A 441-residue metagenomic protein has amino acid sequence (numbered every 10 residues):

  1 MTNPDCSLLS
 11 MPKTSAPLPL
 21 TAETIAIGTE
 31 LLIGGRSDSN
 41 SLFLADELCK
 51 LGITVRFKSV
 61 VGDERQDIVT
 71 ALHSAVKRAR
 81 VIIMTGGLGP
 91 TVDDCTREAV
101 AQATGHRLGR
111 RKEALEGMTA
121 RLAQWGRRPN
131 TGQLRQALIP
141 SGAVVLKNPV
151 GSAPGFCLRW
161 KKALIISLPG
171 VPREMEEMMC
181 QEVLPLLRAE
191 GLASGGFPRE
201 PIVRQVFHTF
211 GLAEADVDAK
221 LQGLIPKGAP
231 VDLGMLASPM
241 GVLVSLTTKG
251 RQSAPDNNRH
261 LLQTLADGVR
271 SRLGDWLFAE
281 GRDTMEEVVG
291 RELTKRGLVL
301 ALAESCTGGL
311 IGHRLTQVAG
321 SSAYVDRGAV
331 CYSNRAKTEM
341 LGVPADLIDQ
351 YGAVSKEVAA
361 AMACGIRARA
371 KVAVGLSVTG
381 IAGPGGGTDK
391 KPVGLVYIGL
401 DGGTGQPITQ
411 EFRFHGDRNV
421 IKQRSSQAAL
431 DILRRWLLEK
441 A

Functional and structural regions predicted by a protein language model:
P12-G35, V299-A303, T307-G312, G320: A short, flexible N-terminal coil/short beta segment enriched in small residues
P17-S59, N258-H260: Glycine-rich phosphate/diphosphate-binding loop of Rossmann-like nucleotide-binding domains
I27-T29, M84-V92, P169-G170, K249 (+1 more regions): Glycine-rich beta-strand-to-loop/alpha-helix junction loops that act as flexible
A45, C49-S74, R110-G151, A336-V374: Glycine-rich oxoanion-binding loops at beta->alpha junctions
D67-H73, K77, D94-G191: Proline/glycine-rich low-complexity loops and linkers
R159-M240, S245-T247, N257-L262: Accessory alpha-helical/coil subdomains and C-terminal extensions that flank or cap enzyme catalytic cores
P255-A441: Short alpha-helical segments enriched in small residues
